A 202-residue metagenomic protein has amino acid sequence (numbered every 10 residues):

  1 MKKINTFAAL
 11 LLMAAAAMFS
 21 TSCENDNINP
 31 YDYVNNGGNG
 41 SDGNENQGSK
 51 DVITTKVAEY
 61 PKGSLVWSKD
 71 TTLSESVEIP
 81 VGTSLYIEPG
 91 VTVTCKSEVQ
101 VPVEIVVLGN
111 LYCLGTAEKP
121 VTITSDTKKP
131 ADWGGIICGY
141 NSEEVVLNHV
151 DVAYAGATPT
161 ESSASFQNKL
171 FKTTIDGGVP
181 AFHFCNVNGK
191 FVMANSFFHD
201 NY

Functional and structural regions predicted by a protein language model:
M1-A9: Bacterial N-terminal signal peptides that target proteins for export
A9-A17: Hydrophobic helical h-region of N-terminal Sec-dependent signal peptides in bacterial secretory/periplasmic proteins
M18-S22: C-terminal motif of bacterial Sec signal peptides marking the signal peptidase cleavage site
E24-Y202: Beta-strand/loop edge motif enriched in small/polar residues
